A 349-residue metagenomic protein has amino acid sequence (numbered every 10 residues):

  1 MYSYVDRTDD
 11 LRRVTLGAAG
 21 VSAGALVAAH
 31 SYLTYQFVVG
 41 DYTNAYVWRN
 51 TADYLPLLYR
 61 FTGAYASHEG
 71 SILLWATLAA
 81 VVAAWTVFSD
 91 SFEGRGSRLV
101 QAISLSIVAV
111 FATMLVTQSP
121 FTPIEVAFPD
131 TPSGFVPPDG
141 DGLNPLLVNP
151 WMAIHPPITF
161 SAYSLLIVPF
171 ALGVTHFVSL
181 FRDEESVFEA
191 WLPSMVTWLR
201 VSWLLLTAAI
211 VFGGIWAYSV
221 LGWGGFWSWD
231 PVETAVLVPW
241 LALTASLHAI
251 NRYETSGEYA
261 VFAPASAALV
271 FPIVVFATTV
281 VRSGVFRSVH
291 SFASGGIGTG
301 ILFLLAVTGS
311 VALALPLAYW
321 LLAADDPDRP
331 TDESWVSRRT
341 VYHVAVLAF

Functional and structural regions predicted by a protein language model:
M1-F349: Polytopic transmembrane helical bundles with strong interfacial aromatic enrichment
